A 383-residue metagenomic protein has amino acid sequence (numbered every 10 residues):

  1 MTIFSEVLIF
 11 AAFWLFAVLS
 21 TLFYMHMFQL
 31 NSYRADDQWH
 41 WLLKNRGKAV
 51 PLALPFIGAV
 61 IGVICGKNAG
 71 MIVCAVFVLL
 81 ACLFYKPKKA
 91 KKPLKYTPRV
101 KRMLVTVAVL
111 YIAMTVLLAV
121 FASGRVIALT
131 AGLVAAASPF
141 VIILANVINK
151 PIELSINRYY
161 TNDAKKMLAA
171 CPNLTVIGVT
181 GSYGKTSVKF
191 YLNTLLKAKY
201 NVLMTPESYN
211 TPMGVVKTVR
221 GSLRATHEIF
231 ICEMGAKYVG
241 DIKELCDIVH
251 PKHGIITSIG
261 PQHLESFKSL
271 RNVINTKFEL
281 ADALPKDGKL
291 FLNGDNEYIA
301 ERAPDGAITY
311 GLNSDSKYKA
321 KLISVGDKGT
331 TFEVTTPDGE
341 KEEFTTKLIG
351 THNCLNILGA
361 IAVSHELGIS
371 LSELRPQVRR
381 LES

Functional and structural regions predicted by a protein language model:
I3-I177: Short, basic phosphate-binding NTP loop
I57-V60, I64-K67, T97, Y111-A122 (+4 more regions): Extended acidic/charged loop-beta regions that coordinate divalent cations and stabilize anionic phosphate/carboxylate
A164-N210: Walker A (P-loop) phosphate-binding motif
G178, L203-T205, I229-E233, F291: Short catalytic-loop micro-motif centered on adjacent basic/acidic residues
L192, L196, V215-V219, I357-L367: Buried hydrophobic packing segments
S208-S222: AAA+/P-loop NTPase substrate/partner-engagement loops
G221-V249, Q262-N272, T276, L280-G288: Internal alpha/beta domain cores that form substrate/cofactor-binding pockets in large enzymes and binding proteins
I256-S383: Acidic, Mg2+-coordinating active-site environments of NTP-dependent enzymes
